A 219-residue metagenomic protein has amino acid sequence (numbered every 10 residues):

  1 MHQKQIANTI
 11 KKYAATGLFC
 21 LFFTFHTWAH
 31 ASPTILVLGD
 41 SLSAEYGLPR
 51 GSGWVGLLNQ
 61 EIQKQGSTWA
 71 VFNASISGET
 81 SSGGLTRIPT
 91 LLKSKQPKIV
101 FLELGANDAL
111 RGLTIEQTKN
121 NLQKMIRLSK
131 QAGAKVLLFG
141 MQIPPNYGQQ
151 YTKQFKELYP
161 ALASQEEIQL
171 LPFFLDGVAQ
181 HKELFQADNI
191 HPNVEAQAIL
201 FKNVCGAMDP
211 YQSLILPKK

Functional and structural regions predicted by a protein language model:
H2-G17: Bacterial N-terminal signal peptides that target proteins for export
A14-H26: Bacterial N-terminal signal peptides
A29-S77, R87-Q96: Serine-esterase "nucleophile elbow" of acetyl-processing enzymes
A44, T80, P145: Flexible, glycine-rich phosphate/dinucleotide-binding loops and adjacent beta-alpha linkers at cofactor/substrate
G47, F72-T80, A109-L113, N189: Acidic/histidine-rich helix-loop elements that form or flank divalent-metal/phosphate-binding sites at the catalytic
S67, L85-K219: Alpha-helical cap/lid subdomain in secreted, periplasmic, or secretory-pathway luminal O-acyl-processing enzymes
